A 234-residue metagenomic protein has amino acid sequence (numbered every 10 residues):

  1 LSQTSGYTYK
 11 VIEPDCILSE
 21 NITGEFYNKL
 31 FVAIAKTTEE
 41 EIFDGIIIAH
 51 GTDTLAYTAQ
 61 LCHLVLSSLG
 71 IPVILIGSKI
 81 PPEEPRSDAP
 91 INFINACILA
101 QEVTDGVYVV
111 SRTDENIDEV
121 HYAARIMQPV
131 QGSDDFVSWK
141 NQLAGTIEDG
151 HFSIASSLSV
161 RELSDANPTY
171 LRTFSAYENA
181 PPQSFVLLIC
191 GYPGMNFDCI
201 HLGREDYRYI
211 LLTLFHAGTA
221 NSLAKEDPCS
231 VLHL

Functional and structural regions predicted by a protein language model:
L1-L234: Active-site histidine-anchored catalytic micro-motif
